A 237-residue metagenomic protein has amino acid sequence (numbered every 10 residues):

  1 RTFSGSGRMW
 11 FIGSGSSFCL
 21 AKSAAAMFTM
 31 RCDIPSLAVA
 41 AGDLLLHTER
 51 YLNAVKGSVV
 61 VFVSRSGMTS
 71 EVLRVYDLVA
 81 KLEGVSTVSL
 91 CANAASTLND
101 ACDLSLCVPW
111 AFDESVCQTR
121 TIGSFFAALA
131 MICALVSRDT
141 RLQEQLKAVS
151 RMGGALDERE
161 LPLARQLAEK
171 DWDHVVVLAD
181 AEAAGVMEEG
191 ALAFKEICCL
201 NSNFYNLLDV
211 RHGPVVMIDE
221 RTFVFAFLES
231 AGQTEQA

Functional and structural regions predicted by a protein language model:
R1-G7, Y51-V55, P162-W172, I218: Glycine-rich phosphate/diphosphate-binding loops that line cofactor/substrate pockets in enzymes
S4-G154, D180, F223-A237: Glycine-rich phosphate-binding loops that contact phosphosugars or nucleotide phosphates
V39-L45, D157-R159, F204-D209: Short gly/ser/thr-rich secondary-structure transition/capping motifs
L46-E49, P162-L163, V210-P214: Short acidic active-site motifs
V72, R159-L161, V210, A237: Amphipathic coiled-coil/heptad-repeat helices and related helical stalk/stem segments that mediate oligomerization
L146-A168: Active-site/ligand-binding-proximal alpha/beta "capping" segment
K170-Q236: Acidic catalytic cores of enzymes that act on phosphate-bearing nucleotides/polynucleotides
